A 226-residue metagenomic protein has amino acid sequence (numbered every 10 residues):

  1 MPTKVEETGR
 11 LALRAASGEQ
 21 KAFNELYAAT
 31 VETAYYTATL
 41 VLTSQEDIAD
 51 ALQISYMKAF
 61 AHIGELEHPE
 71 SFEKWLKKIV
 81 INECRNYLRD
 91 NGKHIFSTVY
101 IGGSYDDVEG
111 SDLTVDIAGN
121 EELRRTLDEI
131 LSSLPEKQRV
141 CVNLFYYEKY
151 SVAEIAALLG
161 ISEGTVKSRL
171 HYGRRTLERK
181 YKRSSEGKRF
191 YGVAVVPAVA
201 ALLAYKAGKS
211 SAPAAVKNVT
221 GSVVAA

Functional and structural regions predicted by a protein language model:
P2, E6, A12-Y36: A short, charge-rich alpha-helical start-of-domain segment used by transcription regulators
E25-Q45, H62, L131: Amphipathic, Lys/Arg- and hydrophobic-enriched alpha-helical face
T30, A51, R169-Y172: Residues within the DNA-recognition helix of helix-turn-helix
Y36, D50-M57, A61, E70-N82: Structural recognition of an alpha-helix C-terminal capping motif at a helix-to-coil junction
G64-H68, I81-V99, Y172: Arg/Lys-rich amphipathic alpha helix in sigma70-family domain 2
F96, Y100-V108, V115-G119, S132 (+4 more regions): Hydrophobic topogenic segments
E121, L131-R139: Short helix-coil-helix linker/hinge
C141-F145: A short pre-motif secondary-structure segment
